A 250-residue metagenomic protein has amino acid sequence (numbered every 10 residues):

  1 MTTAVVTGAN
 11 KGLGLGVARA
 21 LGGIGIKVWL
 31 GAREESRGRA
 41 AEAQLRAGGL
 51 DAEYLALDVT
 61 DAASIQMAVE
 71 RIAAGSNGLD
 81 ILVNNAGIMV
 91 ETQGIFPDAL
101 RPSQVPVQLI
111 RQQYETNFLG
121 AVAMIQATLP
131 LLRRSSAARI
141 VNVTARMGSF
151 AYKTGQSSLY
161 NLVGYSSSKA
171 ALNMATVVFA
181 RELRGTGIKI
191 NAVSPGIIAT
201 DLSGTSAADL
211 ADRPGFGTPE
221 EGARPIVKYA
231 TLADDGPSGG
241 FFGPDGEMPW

Functional and structural regions predicted by a protein language model:
M1-W29: Canonical Rossmann dinucleotide-binding motif of NAD(H)/NADP(H)-dependent dehydrogenases/reductases, specifically
V6-T7, N84-N85, R139-A145, K189-S194: Structural signature of the Rossmann-like NAD(P)-dependent dehydrogenase/reductase core
I26-A40: Conserved glycine-rich Rossmann-like NAD(P)H-binding loop of the short-chain dehydrogenase/reductase
E35-S36, A56-E70: The beta1-alpha1 cofactor-binding region of Rossmann-like NAD(H)/NADP(H)-dependent oxidoreductases
G48-D51, R71-N84, V90-E91, P106 (+1 more regions): A glycine-rich helix->loop->beta "capping" turn within Rossmann-like NAD(P)(H)-dependent oxidoreductase domains
I88-Y114, L119-V122, R133-G185: Catalytic loop of short-chain dehydrogenase/reductase
T92, S149-Y152, S194-A207: Short beta-loop-alpha junction of Rossmann-like oxidoreductase domains
G185, A192, T200, G204-W250: C-terminal helical subdomain
